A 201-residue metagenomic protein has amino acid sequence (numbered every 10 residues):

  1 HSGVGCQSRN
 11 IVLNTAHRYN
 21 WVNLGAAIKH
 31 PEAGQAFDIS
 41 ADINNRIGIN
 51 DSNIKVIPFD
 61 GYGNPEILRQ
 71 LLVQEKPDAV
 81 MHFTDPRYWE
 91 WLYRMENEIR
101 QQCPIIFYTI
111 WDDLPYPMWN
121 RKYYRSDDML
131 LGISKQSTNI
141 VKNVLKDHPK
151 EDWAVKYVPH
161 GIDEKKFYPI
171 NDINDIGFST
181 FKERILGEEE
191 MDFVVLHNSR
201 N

Functional and structural regions predicted by a protein language model:
H1-N44, E75: N-terminal subdomain of nucleotide-sugar transferases
N20-V22, P104, D128-M129, A154: Residues at the starts of beta-strands that form the adenosine-phosphate
L24, I57-F59, V158: Hydrophobic residues at beta-strand termini and immediately following loops that shape nucleotide-binding pockets
A27, Q136, G161: Carbohydrate-associated surface elements
D38-N139: Extended catalytic core of nucleotide-activated donor transferases of GT-like folds
Y108, I133, V158, H197-S199: Short hydrophobic "strand-cap" motifs at the C-terminus of beta-strands
Y168-E188: A short helix/loop element that forms part of the nucleotide-sugar donor recognition site in Leloir-type
E188-N201: Conserved donor-binding/catalytic core segment of Leloir-type glycosyltransferases
